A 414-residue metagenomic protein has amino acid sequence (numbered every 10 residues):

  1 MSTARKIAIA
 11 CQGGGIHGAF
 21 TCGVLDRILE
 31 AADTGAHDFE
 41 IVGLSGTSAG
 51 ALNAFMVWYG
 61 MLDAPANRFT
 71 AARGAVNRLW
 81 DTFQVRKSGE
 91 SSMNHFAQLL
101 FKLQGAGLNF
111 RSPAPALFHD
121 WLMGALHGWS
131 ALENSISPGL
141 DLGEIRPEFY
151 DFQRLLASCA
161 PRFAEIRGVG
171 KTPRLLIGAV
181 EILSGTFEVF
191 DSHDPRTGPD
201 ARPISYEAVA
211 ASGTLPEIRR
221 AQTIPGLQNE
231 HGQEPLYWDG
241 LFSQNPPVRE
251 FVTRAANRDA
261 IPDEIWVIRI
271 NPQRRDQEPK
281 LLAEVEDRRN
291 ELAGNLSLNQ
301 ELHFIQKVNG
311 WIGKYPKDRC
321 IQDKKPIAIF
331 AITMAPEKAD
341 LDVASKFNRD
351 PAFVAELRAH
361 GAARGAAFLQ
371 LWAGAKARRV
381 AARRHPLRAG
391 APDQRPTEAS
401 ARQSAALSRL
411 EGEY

Functional and structural regions predicted by a protein language model:
S2-A10, I16-R146, S192-V209, A362 (+2 more regions): Patatin-like phospholipase
C11, L44, Y237-L241: Short hydrophobic beta-strand that contains or immediately precedes a catalytic carboxylate
G43, R174, I261-I265: Residues at the starts of beta-strands that form the adenosine-phosphate
E133-G143, P147-S158, E165-T253, N257: Active-site gating loop/helix substructures
I177-S184, F242-Q244, R269-R274, I332-K338: Glycine-rich beta-alpha junction loops
P247-Q273: A short alpha/beta connector and helix-capping loop motif
I270, Q300, F304-Y414: C-terminal helical/tail subdomains of lipid-metabolizing enzymes
P279-W311: Acidic, Ser/Thr-rich peripheral helices and adjacent loops at domain boundaries
